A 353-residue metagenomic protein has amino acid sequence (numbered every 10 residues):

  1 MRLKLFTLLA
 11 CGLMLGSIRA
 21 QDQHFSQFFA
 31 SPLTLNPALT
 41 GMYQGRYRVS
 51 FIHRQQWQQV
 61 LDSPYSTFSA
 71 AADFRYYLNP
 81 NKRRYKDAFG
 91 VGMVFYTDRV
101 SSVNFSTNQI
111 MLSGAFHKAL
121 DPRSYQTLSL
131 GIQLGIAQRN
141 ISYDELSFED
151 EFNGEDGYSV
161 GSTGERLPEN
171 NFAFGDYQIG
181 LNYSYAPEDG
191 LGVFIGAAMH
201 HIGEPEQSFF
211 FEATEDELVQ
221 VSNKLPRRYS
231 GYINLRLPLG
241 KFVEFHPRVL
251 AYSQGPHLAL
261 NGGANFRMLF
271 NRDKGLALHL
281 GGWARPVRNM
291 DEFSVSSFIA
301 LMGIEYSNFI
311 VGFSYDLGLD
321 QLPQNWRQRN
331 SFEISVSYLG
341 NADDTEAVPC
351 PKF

Functional and structural regions predicted by a protein language model:
R2-L3, L191: Structural motif marking the loop-to-transmembrane transition
L3-M14: Sec-dependent N-terminal signal peptides
G16-A20: Sec/Tat signal peptide C-region and signal peptidase I cleavage site
Q21-F353: Subset of outer-membrane beta-barrel
